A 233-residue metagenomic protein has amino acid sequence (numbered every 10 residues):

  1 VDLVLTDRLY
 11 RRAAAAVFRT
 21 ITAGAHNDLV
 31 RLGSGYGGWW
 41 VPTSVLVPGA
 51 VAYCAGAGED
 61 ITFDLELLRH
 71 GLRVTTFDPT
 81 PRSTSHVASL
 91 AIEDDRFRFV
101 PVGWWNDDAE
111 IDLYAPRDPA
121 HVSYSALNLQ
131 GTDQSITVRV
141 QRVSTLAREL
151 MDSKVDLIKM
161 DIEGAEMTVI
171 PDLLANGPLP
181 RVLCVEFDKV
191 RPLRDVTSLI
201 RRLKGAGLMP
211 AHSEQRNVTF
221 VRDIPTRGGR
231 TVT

Functional and structural regions predicted by a protein language model:
V1-T233: Phosphate/nucleotide-binding beta-alpha loop and adjacent structural elements of enzyme active sites
